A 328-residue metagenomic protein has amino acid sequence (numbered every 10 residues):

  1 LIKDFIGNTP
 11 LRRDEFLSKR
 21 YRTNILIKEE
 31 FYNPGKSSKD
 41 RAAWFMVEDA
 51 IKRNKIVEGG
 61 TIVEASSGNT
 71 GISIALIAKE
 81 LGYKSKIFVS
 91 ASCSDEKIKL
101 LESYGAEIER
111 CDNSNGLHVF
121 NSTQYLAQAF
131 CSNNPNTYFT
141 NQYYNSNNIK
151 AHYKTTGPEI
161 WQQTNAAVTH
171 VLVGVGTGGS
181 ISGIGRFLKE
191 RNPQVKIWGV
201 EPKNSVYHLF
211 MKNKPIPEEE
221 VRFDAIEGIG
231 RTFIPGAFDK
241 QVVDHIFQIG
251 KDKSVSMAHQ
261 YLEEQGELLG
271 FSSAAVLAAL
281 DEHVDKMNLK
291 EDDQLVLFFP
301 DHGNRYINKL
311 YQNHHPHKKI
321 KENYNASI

Functional and structural regions predicted by a protein language model:
L1-I328: PLP-dependent amino-acid enzyme catalytic core
